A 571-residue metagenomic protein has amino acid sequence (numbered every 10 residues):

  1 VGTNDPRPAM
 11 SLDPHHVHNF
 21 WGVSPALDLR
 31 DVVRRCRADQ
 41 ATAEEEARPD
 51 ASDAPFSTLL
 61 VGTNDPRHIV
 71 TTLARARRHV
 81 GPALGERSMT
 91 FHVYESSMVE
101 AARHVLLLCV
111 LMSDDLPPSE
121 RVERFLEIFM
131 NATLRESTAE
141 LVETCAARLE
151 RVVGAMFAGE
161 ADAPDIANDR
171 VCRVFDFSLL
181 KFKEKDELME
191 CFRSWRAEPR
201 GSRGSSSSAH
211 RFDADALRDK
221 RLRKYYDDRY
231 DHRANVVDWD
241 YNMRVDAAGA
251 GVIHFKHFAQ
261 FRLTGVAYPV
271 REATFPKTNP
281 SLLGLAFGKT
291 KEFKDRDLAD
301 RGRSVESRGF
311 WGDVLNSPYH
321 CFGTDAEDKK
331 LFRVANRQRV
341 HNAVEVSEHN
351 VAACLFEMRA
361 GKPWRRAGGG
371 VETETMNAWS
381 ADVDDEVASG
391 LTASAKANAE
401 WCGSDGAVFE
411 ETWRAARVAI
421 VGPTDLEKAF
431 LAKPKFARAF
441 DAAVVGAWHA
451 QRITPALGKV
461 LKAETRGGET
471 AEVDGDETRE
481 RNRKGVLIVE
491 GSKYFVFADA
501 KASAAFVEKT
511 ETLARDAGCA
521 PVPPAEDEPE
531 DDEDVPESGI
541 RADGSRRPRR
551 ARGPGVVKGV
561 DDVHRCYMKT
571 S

Functional and structural regions predicted by a protein language model:
G2-L59, T63-S571: Domain-level detector for long C-terminal conserved domains
